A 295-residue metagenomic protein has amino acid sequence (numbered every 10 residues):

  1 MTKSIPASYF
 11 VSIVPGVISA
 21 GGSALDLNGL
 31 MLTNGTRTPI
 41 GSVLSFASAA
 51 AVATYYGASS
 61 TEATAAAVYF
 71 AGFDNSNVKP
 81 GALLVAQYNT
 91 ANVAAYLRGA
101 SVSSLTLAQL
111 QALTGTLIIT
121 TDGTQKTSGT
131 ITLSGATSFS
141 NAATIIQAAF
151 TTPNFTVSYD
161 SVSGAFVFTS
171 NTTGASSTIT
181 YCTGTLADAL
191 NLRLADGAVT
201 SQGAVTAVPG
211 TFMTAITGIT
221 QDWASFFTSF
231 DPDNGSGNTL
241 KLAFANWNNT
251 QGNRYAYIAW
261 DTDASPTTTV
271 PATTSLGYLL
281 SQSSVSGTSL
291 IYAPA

Functional and structural regions predicted by a protein language model:
M1-Q111, S158: Extended assembly-interface regions of large multimeric machines
V11, A82-L83, F155-Y159, G174-Q202: Generic structural motif
D26-N28, A165, Q221-S225: Short, surface-exposed beta-edge/turn micro-motifs
S48-G57, T106-G184, F226, D231 (+1 more regions): Extended, beta-strand-rich, solvent-exposed assembly scaffolds of outer structural proteins
F70, T151, F212: Phosphate-interacting basic helix/loop segments used at nucleotide- and nucleic-acid interfaces
A82-A91, D160-V167, W260-A264: Short, glycine/charge-rich beta-strand/loop segments that flank catalytic centers and engage negatively charged groups
V93-T127, I131, S140-A148, C182-I219 (+1 more regions): Bacterial flagellar/type III secretion structural subunits and associated motility module proteins, recognized via
A148, G218-A295: A glycine- and small-residue-enriched flexible loop/hinge signal that marks low-structured segments
